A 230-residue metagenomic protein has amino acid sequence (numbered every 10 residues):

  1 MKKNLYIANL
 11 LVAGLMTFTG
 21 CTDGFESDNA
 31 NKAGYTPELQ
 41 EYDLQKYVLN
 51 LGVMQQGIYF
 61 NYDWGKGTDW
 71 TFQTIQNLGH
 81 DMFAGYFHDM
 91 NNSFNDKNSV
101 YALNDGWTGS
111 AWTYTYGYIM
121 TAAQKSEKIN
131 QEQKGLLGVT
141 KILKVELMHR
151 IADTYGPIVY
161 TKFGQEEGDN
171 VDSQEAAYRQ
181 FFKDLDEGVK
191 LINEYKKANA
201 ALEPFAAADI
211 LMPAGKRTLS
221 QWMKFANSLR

Functional and structural regions predicted by a protein language model:
M1, C21-D23, M54, V145 (+1 more regions): Terminal processing/anchoring signals of secreted or surface-associated proteins and related intramolecular
M1-G20: Sec-dependent bacterial lipoprotein signal peptides
L5-Y6, K46, L137, Q180: Residues at the start of alpha-helices and the adjacent loop-to-helix junctions
T19-T22, K216: Long, intrinsically disordered, low-complexity segments
C21-H80: Membrane-proximal, proline-rich intrinsically disordered regions
W64, D69-L103: TM-lumen/periplasm interface segments of multi-pass membrane proteins, especially the first transmembrane helix
F87-R230: Structured, solvent-exposed acidic/aromatic patches
